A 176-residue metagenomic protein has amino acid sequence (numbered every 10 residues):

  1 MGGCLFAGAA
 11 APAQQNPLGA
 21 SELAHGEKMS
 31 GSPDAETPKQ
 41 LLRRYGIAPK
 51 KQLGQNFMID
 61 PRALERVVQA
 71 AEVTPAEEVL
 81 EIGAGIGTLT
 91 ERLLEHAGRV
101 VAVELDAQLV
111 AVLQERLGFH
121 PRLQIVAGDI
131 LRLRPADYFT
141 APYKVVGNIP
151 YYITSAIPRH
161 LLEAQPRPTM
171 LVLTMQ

Functional and structural regions predicted by a protein language model:
C4, A13-Q15, G19, H25-M175: Catalytic cores of RNA-modifying enzymes
A7-G8: Generic detector of N-terminal low-structure segments
